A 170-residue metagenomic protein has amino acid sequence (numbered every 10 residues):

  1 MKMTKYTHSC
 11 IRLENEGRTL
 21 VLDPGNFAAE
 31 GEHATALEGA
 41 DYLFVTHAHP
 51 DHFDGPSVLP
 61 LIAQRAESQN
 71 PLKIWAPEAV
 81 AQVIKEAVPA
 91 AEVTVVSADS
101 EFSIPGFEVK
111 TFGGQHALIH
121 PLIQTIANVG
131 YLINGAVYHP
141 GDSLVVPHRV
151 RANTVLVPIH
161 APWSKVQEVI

Functional and structural regions predicted by a protein language model:
M1-E38, V95-R151, P162-K165: Core dinuclear metal-dependent hydrolase active-site scaffold
M3, E30, L43, D51 (+3 more regions): Homeobox/homeodomain signature
A28-A76, A152-L156: Active-site metal-binding motif and surrounding structural segment of the metallo-beta-lactamase
H49, A79-V80, L144, H160-P162: Catalytic metal-binding/acid-base residues of hydrolase active sites
V58-I84, V88-Q115: Portal/gating segments that form or line small-molecule/metal binding sites
V166-I170: Proline-aspartate-enriched helix->loop->beta-strand connector
